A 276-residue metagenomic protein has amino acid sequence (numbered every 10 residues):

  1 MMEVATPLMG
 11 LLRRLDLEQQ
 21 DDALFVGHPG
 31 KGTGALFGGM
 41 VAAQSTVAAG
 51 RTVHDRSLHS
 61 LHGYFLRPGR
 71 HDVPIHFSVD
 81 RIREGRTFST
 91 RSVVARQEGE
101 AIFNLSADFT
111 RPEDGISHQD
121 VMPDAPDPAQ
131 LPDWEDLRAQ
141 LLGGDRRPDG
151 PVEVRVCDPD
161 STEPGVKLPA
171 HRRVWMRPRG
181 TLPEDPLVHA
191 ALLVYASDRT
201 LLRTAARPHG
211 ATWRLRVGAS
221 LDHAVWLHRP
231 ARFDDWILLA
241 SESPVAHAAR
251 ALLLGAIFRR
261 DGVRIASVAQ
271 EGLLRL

Functional and structural regions predicted by a protein language model:
M1-L276: Terminal targeting signals and extreme-terminal segments of soluble enzymes
